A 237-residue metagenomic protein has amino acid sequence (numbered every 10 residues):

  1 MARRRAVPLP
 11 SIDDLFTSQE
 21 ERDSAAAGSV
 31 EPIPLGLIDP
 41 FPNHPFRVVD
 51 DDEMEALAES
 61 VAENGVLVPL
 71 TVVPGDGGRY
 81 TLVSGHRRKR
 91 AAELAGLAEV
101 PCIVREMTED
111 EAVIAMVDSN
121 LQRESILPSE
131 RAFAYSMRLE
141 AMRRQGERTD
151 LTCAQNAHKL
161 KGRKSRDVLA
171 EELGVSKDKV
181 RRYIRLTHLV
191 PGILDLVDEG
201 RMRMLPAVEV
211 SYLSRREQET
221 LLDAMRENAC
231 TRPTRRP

Functional and structural regions predicted by a protein language model:
M1-R105, E111-S125: Short, charged/polar connector segments at secondary-structure boundaries
F46, R90-H188, D198, L205 (+1 more regions): Amphipathic, charge-rich alpha-helical segments that serve as recognition/docking helices
L57-A58, Y135, V197, V210 (+1 more regions): A structural signal for short hydrophobic/aromatic patches embedded in well-ordered alpha helices
G65, L70, M142-G146, P191: Structural motif corresponding to the C-terminal cap of alpha-helices
H188-P191, R201-P237: EF-Ts-like protein-protein interaction surfaces
